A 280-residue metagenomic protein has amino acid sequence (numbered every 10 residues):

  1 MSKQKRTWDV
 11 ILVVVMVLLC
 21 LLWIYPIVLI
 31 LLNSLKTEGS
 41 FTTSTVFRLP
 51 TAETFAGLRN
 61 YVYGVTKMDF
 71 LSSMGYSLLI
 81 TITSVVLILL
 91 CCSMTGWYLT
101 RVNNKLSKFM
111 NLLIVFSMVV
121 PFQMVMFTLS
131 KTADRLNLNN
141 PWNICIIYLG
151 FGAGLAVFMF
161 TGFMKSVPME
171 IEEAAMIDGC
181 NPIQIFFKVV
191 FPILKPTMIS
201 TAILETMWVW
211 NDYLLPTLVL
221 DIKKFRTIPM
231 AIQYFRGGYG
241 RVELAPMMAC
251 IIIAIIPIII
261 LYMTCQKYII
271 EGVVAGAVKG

Functional and structural regions predicted by a protein language model:
S2-G280: A structural signal for multi-pass alpha-helical bundles of membrane permease subunits that mediate small-molecule
